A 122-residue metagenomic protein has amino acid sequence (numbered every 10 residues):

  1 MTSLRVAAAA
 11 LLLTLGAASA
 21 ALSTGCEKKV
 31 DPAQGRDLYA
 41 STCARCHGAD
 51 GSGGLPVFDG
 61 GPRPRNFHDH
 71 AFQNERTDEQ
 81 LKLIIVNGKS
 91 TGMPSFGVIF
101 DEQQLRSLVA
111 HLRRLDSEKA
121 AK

Functional and structural regions predicted by a protein language model:
M1-C26: Sec-dependent bacterial lipoprotein signal peptides
S23-L38, G54-L55, K122: Electrostatic cytochrome c docking/interface patches
G25, D50, N66, G92-S95: Conserved beta-strand positions that form and line the central face of beta-propeller blades
E27-K28, C46-S52, V86, V98: Detector for the c-type heme attachment site
P32, R36, S52-D78: Gly/Gly-Pro-rich "capping" loops immediately C-terminal to redox-active cysteine motifs in periplasmic/lumenal
L38, A71, G97-F100: Flexible gly/pro/ser-rich segments immediately N-terminal to CXXCH heme-c attachment motifs in exported/periplasmic
Y39-A49, L108-L112: The canonical Cys-X-X-Cys-His
Q80-T91, G97-K122: C-terminal capping alpha-helices of c-type cytochrome domains
